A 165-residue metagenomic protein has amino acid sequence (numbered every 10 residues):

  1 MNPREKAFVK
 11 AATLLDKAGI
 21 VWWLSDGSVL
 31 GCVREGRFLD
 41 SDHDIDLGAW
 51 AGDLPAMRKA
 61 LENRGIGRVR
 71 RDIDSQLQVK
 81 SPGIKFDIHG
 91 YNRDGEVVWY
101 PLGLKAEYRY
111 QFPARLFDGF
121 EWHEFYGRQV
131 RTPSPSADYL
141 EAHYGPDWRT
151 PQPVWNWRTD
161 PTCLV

Functional and structural regions predicted by a protein language model:
M1-S25: Helical scaffold of the NTase/Pol beta-like nucleotidyltransferase catalytic core
R4-A12, E62-V130, D138-A142, P153-V165: Conserved catalytic core of two-metal-ion nucleotidyltransferases
L24-D26, A51, G90: A cross-domain feature marking catalytic cores of carbohydrate-active enzymes and several ubiquitous metabolic/repair
V29: Short, well-ordered surface patches within globular domains
V33: Catalytic phosphate/metal-binding cores of nucleic-acid and nucleotide-processing enzymes, i.e., regions that mediate
G36-M57, G127: Catalytic metal-binding acidic patch
D147: Glycine-rich, aromatic-lined ligand/substrate-binding cores of catalytic and carbohydrate-binding domains
T150: His/Asp/Glu-enriched short active-site or ligand-binding loop at hydrolase and phosphoryl-transfer sites
